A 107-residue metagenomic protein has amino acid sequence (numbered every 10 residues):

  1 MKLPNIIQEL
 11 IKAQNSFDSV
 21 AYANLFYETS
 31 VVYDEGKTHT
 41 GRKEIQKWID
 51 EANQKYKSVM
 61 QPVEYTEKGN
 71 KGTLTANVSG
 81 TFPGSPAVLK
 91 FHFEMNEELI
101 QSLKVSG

Functional and structural regions predicted by a protein language model:
M1-P4: Amphipathic alpha-helical repeat elements characteristic of tetratricopeptide repeat
I7-K12: Amphipathic alpha-helical repeat scaffolds
S16-T29, Y33: Short, well-ordered alpha-helical segments enriched in acidic and aromatic residues
E28-K55: Short solvent-exposed beta->alpha transition segments
T29, P62-E64, S102: Extracellular/lumenal ectodomain signal focusing on beta-strand-rich modules and carbohydrate-recognition contexts
Q46-K90: Surface-exposed, charged secondary-structure patches
V88-G107: Short beta-strand edge/turn micro-motifs at domain boundaries
